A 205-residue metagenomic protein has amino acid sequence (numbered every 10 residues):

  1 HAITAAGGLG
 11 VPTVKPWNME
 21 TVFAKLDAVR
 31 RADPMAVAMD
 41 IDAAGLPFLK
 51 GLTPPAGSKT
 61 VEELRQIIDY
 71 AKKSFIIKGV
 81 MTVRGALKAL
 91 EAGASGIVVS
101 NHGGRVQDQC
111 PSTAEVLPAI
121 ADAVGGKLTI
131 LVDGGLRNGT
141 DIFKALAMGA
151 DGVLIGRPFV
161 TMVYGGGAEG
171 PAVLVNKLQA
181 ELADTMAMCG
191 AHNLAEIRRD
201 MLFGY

Functional and structural regions predicted by a protein language model:
A2-A6, P16-V132, G139-M162, I197 (+1 more regions): Alpha/beta enzyme core
F159, G167-Y205: C-terminal extensions of enzymes
